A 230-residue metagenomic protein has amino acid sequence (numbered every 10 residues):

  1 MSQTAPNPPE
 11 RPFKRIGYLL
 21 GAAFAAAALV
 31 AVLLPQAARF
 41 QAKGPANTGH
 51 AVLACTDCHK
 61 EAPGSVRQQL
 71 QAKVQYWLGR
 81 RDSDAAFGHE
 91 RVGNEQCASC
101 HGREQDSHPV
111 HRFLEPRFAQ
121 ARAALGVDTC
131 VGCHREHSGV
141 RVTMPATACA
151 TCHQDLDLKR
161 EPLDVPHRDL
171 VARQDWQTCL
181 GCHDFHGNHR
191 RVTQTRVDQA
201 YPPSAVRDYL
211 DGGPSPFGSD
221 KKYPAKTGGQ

Functional and structural regions predicted by a protein language model:
M1-Q230: Short sequence/structural segments immediately N-terminal
